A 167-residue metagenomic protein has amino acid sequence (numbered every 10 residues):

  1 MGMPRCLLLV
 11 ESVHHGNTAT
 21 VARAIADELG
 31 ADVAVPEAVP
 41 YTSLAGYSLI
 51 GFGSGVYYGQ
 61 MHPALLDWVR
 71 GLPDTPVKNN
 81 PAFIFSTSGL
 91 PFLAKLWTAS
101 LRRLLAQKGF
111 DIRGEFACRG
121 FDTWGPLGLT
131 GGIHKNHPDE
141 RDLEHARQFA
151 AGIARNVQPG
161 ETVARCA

Functional and structural regions predicted by a protein language model:
G2-L9, V13, N17-T20, A24-A34 (+1 more regions): FMN-binding flavodoxin-like domain, especially the glycine-rich phosphate-binding loop
P36-P40: Conserved SAM/SAH-binding loop
